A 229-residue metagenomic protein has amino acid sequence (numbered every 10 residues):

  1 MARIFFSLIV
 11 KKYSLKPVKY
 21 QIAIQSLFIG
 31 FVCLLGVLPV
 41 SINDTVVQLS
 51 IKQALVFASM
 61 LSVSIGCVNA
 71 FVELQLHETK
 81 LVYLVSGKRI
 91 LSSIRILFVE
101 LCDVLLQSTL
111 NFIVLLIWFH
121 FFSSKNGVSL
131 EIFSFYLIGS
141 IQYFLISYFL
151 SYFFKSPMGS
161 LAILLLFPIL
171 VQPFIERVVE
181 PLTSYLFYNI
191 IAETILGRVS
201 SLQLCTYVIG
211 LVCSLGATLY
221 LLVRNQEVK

Functional and structural regions predicted by a protein language model:
M1-F6, L137, V179-S184: Short, membrane-interfacial amphipathic segments enriched in basic
M1-K16, K229: N-terminal juxtamembrane cytosolic/stromal segments of multi-pass membrane proteins
K11-K12, P17, Q21-Q75, E193-T206: Membrane-embedded or membrane-proximal helical elements that form or frame transporter/channel pores
F31-S50, M158-K229: Terminal transmembrane helical anchor/hairpin motif
S62-I65, V128-K155, I209-L219: Hydrophobic alpha-helical transmembrane segments of polytopic membrane proteins
V68-C102: Helix-loop-helix units of permease transmembrane domains in multi-pass membrane transporters, especially ABC
K88-I90, S129, S156-S160: Membrane-helix interface segments
R95-F122: Hydrophobic alpha-helical transmembrane segments that constitute the membrane-spanning cores of multi-pass membrane
